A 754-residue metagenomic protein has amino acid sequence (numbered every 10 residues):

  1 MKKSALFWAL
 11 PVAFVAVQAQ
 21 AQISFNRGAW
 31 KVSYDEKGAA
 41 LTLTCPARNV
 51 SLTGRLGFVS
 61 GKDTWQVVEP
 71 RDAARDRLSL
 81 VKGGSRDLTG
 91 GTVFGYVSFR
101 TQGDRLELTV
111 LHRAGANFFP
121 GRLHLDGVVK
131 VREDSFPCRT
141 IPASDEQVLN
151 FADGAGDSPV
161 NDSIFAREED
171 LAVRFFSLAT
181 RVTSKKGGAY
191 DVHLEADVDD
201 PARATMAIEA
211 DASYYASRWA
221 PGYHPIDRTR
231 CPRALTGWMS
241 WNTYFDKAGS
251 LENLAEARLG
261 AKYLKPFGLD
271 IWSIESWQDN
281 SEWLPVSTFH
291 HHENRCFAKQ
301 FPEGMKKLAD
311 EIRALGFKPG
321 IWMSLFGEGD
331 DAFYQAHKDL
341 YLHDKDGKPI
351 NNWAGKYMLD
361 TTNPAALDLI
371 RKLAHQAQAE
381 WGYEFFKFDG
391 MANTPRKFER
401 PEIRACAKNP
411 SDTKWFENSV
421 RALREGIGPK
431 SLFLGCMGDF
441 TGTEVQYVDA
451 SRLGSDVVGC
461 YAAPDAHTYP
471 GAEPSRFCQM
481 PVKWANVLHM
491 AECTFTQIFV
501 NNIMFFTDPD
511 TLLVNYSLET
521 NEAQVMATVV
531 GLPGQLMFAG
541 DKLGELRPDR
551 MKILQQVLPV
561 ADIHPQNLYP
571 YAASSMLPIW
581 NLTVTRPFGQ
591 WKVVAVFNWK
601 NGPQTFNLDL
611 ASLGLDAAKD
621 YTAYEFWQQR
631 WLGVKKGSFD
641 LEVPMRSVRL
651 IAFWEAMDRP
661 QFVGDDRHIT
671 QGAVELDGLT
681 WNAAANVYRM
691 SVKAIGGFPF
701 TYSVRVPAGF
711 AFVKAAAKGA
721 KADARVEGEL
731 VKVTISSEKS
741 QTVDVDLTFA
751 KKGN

Functional and structural regions predicted by a protein language model:
I23-Y96: Acidic-aromatic substrate-binding/catalytic surfaces of carbohydrate-active enzymes
A29, L41-L43, L108-H112, F119-G127 (+3 more regions): Short, well-ordered beta-strand segments enriched in hydrophobic/aromatic residues
S60-K62, V67, T140-G154, A611-Q628 (+1 more regions): Solvent-exposed beta-hairpin/edge-strand motifs
G84-S85, T89-T101, H112-G121, D126-D344 (+10 more regions): Conserved structural scaffold segments of CAZyme catalytic domains across common CAZy folds
A152, S163-I164, L269-Y516, E522: Aromatic- and carboxylate-enriched substrate-binding clefts and catalytic-loop regions of carbohydrate-active enzymes
T236-M239, G249, S411-M657: Active-site-proximal substrate-binding groove within the catalytic cores of carbohydrate-active enzymes
G637-A673, E727-N754: C-terminal beta-strand-rich structural cap/linker in extracellular carbohydrate-active enzymes
M657-V713: Accessory, solvent-exposed terminal regions and/or long lumenal/extracellular loops of proteins
